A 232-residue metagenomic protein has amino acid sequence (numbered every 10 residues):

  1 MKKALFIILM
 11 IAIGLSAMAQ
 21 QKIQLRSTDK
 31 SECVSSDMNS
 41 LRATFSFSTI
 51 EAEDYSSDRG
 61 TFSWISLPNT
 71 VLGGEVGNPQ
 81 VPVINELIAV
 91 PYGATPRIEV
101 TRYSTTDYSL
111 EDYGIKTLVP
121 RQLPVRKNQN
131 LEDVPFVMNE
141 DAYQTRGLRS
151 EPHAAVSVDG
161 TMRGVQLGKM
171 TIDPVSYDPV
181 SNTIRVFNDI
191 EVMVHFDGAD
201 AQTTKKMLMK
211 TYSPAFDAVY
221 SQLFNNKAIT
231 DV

Functional and structural regions predicted by a protein language model:
K2-I8: Sec-dependent signal peptide recognition, specifically the positively charged N-region followed immediately by
M10-M18: Hydrophobic h-region of N-terminal signal peptides that target proteins for export in Gram-negative bacteria
M18-V232: Extracellular pro-sequences of secreted precursors
